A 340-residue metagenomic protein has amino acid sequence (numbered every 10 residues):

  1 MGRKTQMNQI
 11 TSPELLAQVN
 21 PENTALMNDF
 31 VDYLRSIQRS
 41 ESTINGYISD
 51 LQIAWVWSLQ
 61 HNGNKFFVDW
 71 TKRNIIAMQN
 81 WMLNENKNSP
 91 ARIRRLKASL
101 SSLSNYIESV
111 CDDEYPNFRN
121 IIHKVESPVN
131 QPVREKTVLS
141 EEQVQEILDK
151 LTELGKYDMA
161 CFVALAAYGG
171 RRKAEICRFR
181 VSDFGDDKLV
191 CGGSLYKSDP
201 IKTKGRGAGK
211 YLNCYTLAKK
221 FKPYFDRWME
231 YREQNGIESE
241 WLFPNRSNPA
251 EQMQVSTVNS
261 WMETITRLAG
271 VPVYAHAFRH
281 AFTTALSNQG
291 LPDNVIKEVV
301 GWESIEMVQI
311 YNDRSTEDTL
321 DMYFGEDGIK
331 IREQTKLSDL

Functional and structural regions predicted by a protein language model:
M1-E14, E326-L340: C-terminal secondary-structure termini that scaffold catalytic or DNA-interacting sites
P13, N28-R134: N-terminal core-binding DNA-recognition domain of tyrosine recombinases/integrases
C111, A166-G192, N294-V295: Short, charged phosphate-coordinating catalytic segments
E141-K173: Basic, Lys/Arg- and aromatic-enriched nucleic-acid-binding interface segment
R178-P223: Conserved tyrosine-mediated DNA breakage-rejoining catalytic core shared by Y-recombinases
L217-V271: Active-site/catalytic core of tyrosine-dependent DNA strand-transfer enzymes
E238, N259-E298, W302, E317: Short, basic (Lys/Arg/His-rich) helix/loop patches that form interaction surfaces in the mid-to-C-terminal regions
V300-G325: Catalytic-site neighborhood detector that most strongly recognizes the C-terminal catalytic loop/helix of tyrosine
